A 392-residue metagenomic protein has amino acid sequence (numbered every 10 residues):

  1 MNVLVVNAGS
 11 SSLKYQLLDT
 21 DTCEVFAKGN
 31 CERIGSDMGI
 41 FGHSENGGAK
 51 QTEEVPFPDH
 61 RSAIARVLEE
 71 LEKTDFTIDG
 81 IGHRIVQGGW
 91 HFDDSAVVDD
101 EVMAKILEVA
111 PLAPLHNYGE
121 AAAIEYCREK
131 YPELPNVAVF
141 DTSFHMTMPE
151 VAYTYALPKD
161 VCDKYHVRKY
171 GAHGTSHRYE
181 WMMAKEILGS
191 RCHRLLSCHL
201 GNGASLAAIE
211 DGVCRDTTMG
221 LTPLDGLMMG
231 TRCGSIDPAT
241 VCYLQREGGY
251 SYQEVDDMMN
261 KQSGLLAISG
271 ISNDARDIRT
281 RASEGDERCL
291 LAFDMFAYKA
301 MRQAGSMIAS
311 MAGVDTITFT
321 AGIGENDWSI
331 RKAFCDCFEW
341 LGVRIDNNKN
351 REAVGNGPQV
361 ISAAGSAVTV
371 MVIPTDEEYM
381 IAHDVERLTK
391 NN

Functional and structural regions predicted by a protein language model:
V3, S12-F57: Short glycine-rich, Thr/Ser-proximal phosphate-binding strand/loop in the N-terminal lobe of ATP-dependent enzymes
A8-G9, R84-G88, L200-N202, V314 (+1 more regions): Glycine-rich beta-strand-to-loop/alpha-helix junction loops that act as flexible
L71-H116, V137, S143-A152: Short beta-strand-loop/turn "lid" adjacent to the catalytic site in phosphate-handling enzymes
H83, P114-Y118, P135-F140, M146 (+4 more regions): General beta-strand structural signal in soluble alpha/beta enzymes
F144-E247: Glycine-rich phosphate-binding loop of actin/hexokinase-like ATP-binding domains
E210, R215-S251, D257, A321-A353: Catalytic phosphate/nucleotide-handling subdomain of diverse soluble enzymes
D257, G264-I268, A275-S310: Adenine-nucleotide phosphate-binding core of ATP-dependent small-molecule kinases
L290, D294-D315, G324-N392: Internal helix-turn-beta structural module
